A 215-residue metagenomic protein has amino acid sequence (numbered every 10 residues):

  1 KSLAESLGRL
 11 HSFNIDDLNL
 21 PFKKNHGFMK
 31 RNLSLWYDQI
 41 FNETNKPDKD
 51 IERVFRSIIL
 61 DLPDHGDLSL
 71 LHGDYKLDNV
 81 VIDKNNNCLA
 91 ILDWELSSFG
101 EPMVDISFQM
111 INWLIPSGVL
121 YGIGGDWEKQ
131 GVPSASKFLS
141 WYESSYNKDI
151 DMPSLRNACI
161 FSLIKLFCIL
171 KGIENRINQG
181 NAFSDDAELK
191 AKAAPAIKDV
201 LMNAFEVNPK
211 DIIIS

Functional and structural regions predicted by a protein language model:
K1-I51, L62-S69, L96-G100, N181-K192: A cross-family kinase active-site recognition segment
S2, D50, Q130-S134, F138 (+1 more regions): Soluble or luminal CAZymes and related metallo-dependent hydrolases
E5-D16, L60-P63, I82, I111 (+3 more regions): Residues at helix-coil transition
R9-L10, R53-V104, F108-M110: Active-site acidic catalytic loop and adjacent metal/ATP-binding pocket of ATP-dependent phosphoryl transfer enzymes
K23-K24, D149-F161: All-alpha amphipathic helical-bundle segments outside canonical DNA-binding/catalytic cores that form hydrophobic
S69, V81-L89, G100, K148-I150 (+2 more regions): Conserved NTP-binding catalytic cores of kinases and kinase-like/nucleotidyltransferase enzymes across multiple kinase
V104-N147, F161-G180: Active-site activation/catalytic loop segments of kinase-like enzymes and analogous catalytic loops in related
G172, R176-S215: Regulatory N- and C-terminal appendages and interdomain linkers associated with kinase/kinase-like NTP transferase
